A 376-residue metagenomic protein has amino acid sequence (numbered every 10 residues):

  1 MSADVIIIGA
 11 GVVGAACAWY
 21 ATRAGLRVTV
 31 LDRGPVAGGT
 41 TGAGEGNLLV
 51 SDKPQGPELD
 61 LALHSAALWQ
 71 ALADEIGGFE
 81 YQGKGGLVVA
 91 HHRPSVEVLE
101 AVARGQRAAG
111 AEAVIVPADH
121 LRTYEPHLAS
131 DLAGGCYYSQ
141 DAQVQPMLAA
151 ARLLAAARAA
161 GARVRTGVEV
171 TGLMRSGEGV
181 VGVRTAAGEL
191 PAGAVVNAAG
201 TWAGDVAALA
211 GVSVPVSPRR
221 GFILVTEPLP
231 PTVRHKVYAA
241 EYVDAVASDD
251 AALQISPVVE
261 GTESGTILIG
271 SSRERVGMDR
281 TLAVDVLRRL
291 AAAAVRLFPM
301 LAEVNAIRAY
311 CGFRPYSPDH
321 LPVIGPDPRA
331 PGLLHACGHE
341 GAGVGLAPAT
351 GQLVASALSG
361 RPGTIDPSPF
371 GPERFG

Functional and structural regions predicted by a protein language model:
A3, A16, A24, I115 (+2 more regions): C-terminal lid/capping helical subdomain adjacent to the catalytic/cofactor pocket in oxidative enzymes
A3-T29: N-terminal Rossmann-like FAD-binding beta1-loop-alpha1 element of flavoenzymes
W19-R23, N47-L48, F79-Q82, G179 (+2 more regions): Active-site substrate-recognition segment that forms the wall of the catalytic cavity or substrate channel
T22-G42: Glycine-rich FAD pyrophosphate-binding loop
E45, D141, R275-M278, R314-P315 (+2 more regions): Glycine-rich phosphate/pyrophosphate-binding beta-alpha loops
E45-Y124, A294-V295: Dinucleotide-binding Rossmann-like beta1-alpha1 core, especially the glycine-rich loop that anchors the ADP
D60, V89-V98, Y137-A155, T281-V286 (+1 more regions): Short beta-strand to alpha-helix junction loop
C136-G193: Helical element adjacent to the flavin cofactor pocket in flavoenzyme catalytic cores
